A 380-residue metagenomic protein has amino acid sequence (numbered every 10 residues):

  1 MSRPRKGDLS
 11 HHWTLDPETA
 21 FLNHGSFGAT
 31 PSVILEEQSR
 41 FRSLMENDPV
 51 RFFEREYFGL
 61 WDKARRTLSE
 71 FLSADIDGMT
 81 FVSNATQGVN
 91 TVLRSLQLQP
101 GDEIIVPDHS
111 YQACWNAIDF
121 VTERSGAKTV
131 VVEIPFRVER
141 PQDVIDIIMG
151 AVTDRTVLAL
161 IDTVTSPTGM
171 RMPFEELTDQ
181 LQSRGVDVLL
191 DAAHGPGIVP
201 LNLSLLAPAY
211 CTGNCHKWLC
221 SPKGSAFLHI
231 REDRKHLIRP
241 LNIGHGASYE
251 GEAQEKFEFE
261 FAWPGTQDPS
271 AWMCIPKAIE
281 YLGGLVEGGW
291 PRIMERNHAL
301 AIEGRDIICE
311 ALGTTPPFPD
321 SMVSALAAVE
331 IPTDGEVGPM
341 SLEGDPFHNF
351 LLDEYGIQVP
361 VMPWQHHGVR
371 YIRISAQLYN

Functional and structural regions predicted by a protein language model:
E18-K63, L72, I76: A glycine-/small-polar-enriched, mobile loop at the entrance of the PLP active site in fold-type I
D48-Q87, N297, I302, A311-L312: Conserved N-terminal alpha-helix of the aminotransferase class I/II PLP-enzyme fold
K63-T67, I275-P317: Conserved PLP-dependent catalytic core of the aminotransferase class-I/II
D77-G78, L93-N116, K128, E343: Conserved PLP-anchoring active-site segment centered on the Schiff-base-forming lysine
K128-V130, F136-A193, G197, W218: Active-site phosphate-binding strand-loop segment of PLP-dependent enzymes
L205-E252: Active-site PLP attachment segment
E295-I302, C309-E354: Conserved PLP-binding catalytic core of the aspartate aminotransferase-like
A328-P339, G356-N380: Conserved PLP-binding active-site segment of the aspartate aminotransferase-like
